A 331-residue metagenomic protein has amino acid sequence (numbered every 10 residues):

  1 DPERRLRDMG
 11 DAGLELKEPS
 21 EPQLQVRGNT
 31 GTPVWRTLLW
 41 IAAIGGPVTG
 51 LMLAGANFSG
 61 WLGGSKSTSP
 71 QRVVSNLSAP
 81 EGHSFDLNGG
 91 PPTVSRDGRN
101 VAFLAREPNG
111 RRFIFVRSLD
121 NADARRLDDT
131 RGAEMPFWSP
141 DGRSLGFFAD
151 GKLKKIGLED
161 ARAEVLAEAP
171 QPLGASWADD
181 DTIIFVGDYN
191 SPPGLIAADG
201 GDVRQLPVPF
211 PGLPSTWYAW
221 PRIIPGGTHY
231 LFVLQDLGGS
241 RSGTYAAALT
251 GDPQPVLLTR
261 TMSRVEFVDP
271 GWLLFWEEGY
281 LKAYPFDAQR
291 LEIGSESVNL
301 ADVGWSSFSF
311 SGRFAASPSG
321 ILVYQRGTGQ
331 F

Functional and structural regions predicted by a protein language model:
D1-Q25: C-terminal lobe helix-coil module of Hanks-type protein kinase domains
P22-V34: Intrinsically disordered or compositionally simple regulatory linkers and C-terminal tails in signal-transduction
G31-F331: Acidic, proline/glycine-rich low-complexity intrinsically disordered segments
